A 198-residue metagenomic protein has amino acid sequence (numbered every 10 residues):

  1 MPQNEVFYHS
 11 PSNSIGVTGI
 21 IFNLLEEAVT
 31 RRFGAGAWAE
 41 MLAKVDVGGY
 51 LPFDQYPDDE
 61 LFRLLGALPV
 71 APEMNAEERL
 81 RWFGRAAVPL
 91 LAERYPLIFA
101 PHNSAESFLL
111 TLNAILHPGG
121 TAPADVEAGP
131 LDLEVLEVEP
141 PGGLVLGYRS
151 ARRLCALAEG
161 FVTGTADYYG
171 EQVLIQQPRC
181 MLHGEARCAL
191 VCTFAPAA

Functional and structural regions predicted by a protein language model:
P2-N4, P11, I15, I21 (+4 more regions): Short terminal or interdomain "cap/linker" segment that borders an active site or interface and mediates
P2-Y50: Charged, compositionally biased N-terminal leader segments and the immediate start of the first structured element
G16, I20, L24, G36 (+5 more regions): Conserved active-site and cofactor/substrate-binding residues in soluble primary-metabolism enzymes
F22, E26, T30, G84 (+2 more regions): Generic solvent-exposed, charged/amphipathic alpha-helical segments that serve as macromolecular interface scaffolds
T30-A35, A71-N75, Y169-Q172: Short helix-capping/linker segments at secondary-structure and domain boundaries
G34-E73: Long amphipathic alpha-helical segments
V47-F53, A87-L90, A186-L190: Short, mixed-charge aromatic SLiMs
E60-C155, R179: Amphipathic interaction/junction segments at domain boundaries or subunit interfaces
